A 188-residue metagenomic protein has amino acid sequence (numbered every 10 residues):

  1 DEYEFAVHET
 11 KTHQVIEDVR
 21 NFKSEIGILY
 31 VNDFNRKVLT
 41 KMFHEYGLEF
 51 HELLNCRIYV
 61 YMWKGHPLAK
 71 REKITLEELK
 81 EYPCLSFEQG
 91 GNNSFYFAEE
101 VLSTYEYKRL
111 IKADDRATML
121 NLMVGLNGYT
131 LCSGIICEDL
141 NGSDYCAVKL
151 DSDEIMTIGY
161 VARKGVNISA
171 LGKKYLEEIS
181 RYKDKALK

Functional and structural regions predicted by a protein language model:
D1-T40: Central regulatory/effector-binding core of bacterial HTH transcription factors
Y3-K11, S86-F87, Y105-D115: Short beta-strand-to-loop elements that line the ligand-binding cleft of bilobed periplasmic-binding protein-like
K11-T12, I28-N35, W63-K64, D115 (+1 more regions): Beta->alpha turn/N-cap motifs
H13-L29, E99-S103, R116-N127: Short helices/loops that flank or line small-molecule/ion binding pockets
R36, A69-E72, L76-Y105, S169-A170 (+1 more regions): Secondary-structure junction motif
M42-C84: Flexible hinge/capping segments at coil-to-helix
H44-H51, N55-R57, A117-V166: Beta-alpha-beta core module
N167-R181: Short amphipathic alpha-helical coupling segments at ligand-binding clamshell hinges and other catalytic/signaling
